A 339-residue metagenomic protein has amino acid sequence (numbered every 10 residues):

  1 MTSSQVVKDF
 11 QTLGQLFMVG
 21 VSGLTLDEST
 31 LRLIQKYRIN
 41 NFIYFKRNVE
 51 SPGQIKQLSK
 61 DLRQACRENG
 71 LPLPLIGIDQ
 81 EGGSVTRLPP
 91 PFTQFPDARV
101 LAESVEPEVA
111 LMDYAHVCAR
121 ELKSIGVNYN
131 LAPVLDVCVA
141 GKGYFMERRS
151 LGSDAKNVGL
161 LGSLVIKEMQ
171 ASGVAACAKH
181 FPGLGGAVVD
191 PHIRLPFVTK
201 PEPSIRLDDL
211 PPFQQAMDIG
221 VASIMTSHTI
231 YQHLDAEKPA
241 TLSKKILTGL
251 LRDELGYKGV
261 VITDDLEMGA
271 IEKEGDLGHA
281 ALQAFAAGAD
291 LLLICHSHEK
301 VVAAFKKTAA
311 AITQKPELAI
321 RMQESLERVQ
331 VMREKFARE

Functional and structural regions predicted by a protein language model:
T2-T30: N-terminal basic/disordered segments at the start of proteins
V7, V19-G20, L26, R47-G70 (+5 more regions): Second-shell residues forming the walls of enzyme active-site clefts
R32-F45, V117, S124-Y129: Catalytic domains of carbohydrate-active enzymes, especially glycoside hydrolases
E50-L58, E103-R120, S153-L160, P203-D208: Glycine-rich anion/phosphate-binding loops
G83, L88-Q94, N128-R148, K179-P196 (+1 more regions): Active-site-proximal loop/short-helix segments that contain or immediately flank catalytic acid/base residue(s)
F92-E106, S150-G152: A charged helix-plus-loop insertion that forms the helical arch/lid used to bind and gate nucleic-acid substrates
R328-A337: Core structural elements
